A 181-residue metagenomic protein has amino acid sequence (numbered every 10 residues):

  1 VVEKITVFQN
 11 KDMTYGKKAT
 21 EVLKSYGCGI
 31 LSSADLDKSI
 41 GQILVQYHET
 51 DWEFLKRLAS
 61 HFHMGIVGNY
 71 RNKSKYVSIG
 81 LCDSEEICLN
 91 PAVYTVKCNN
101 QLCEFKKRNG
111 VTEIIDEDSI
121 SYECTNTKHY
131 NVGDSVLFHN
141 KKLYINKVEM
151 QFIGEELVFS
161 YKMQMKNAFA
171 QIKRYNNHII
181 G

Functional and structural regions predicted by a protein language model:
V1-G181: Amphipathic alpha-helical and helix-coil boundary elements used as assembly and membrane-proximal scaffolds
